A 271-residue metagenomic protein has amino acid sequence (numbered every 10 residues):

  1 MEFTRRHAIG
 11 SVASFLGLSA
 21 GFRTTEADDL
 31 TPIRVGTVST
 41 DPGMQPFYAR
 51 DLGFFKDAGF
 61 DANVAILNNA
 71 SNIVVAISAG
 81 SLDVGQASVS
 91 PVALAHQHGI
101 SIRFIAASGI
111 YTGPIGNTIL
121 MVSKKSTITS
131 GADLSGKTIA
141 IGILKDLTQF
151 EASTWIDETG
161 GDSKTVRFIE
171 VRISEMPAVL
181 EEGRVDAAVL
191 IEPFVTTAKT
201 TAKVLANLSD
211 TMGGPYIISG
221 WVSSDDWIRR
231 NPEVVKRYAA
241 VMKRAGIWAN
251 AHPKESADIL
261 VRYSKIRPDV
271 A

Functional and structural regions predicted by a protein language model:
M1-L16: N-terminal secretory signal peptides and thylakoid transit peptides that target proteins across membranes
R23-A27: Sec/Tat signal peptide C-region and signal peptidase I cleavage site
D28-T159, R167-E170, D186-E192, V204-S209 (+1 more regions): Short, glycine-/small- and polar/acidic-enriched structural segments that line small-molecule recognition paths
D29-I33, M44, K56, K199 (+1 more regions): An extracytoplasmic/periplasmic, membrane-proximal ligand-sensing/linker region
L120-M121, G220-V222, W227-I228: Short glycine- and hydrophobic/aromatic-rich loop-to-beta-strand nucleating segment in the catalytic cores
K125-A132, G161-D162, D226-V235: Short helix-loop capping/hinge motifs at secondary-structure junctions, enriched in acidic/polar residues
M176-E182, A187: Loop-centered beta-sheet repeat module
R229-A271: Secondary-structure end/capping motifs
